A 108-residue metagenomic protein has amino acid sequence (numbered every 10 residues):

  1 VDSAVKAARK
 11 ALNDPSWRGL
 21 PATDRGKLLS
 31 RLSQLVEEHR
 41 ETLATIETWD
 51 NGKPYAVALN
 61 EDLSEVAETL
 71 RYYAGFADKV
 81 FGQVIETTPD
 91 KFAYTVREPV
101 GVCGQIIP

Functional and structural regions predicted by a protein language model:
V1-V80: Glycine-rich loop-to-alpha-helix module at the N-terminal edge of alpha/beta enzyme cores
G82-P108: Conserved small-residue-rich beta-alpha loop and adjacent elements that most often cradle the phosphate/pyrophosphate
